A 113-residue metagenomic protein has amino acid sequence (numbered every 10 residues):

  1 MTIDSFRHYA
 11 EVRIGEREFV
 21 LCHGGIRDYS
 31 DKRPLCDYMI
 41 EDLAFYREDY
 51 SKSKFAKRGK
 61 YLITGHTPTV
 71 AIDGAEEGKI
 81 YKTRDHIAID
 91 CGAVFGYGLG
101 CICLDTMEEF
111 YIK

Functional and structural regions predicted by a protein language model:
M1-I87, G92-Y97, Y111: Acidic, His/Gly-enriched loop-helix segments that form or flank divalent-metal centers in metallo-dependent hydrolases
G98-K113: Short, basic/aromatic-enriched C-terminal tail that caps enzymatic domains
